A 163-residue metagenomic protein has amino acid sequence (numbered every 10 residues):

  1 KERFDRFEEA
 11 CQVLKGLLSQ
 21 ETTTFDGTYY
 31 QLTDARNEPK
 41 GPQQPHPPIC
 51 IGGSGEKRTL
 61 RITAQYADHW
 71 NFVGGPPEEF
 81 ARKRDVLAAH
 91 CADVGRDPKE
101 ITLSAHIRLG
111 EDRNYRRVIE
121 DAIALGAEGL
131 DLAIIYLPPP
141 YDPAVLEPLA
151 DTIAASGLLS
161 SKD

Functional and structural regions predicted by a protein language model:
K1-D163: Active-site-adjacent structural elements that line small-molecule/cofactor binding pockets in enzymes
